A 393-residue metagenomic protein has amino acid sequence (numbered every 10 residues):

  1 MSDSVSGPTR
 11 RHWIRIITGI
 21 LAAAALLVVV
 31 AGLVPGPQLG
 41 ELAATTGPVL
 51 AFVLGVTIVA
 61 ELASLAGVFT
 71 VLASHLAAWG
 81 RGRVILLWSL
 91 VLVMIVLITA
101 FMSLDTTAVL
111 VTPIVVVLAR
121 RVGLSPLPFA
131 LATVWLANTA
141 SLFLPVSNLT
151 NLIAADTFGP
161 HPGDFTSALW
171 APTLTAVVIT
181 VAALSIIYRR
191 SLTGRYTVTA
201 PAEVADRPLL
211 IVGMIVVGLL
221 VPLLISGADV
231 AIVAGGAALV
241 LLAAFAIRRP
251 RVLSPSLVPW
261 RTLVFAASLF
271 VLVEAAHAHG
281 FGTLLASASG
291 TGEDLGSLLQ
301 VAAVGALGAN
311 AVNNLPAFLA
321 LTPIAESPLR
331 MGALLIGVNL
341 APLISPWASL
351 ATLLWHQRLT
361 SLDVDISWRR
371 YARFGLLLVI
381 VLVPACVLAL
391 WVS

Functional and structural regions predicted by a protein language model:
S2-D3, G7-V34, T46-I58, L210-L219 (+2 more regions): Hydrophobic mid-bilayer segments of alpha-helices in multi-pass membrane transport proteins, especially secondary
G7, R11, S74, I187-M214 (+1 more regions): Flexible interhelical linker loops that connect adjacent transmembrane helices in multi-pass membrane transporters
P8-I16, Q38-V49, P162-P172, E203-D206 (+5 more regions): Interfacial loop-to-helix junctions that mark the boundaries of transmembrane helices in multi-pass membrane
G36, G40-L124, W260-T262, A266-P328: Membrane-embedded alpha-helical segments and adjacent helix-loop junctions characteristic of multi-pass solute
T45-T57, D164-V181, L329-I344: Alpha-helical transmembrane segments
G82-L90, R121-T133, P160-A171, P328-N339 (+1 more regions): Membrane-interface alpha-helices at helix entry/exit sites of multi-pass transporters
T99-V109, P126-P160, V181, A309-L319 (+1 more regions): Alpha-helical transmembrane segments and, especially, the helix-loop junctions at the ends of these helices
L124, G163-A205, I344-S393: Juxtamembrane and boundary regions of transmembrane helices in multi-pass small-molecule transporters and channels
